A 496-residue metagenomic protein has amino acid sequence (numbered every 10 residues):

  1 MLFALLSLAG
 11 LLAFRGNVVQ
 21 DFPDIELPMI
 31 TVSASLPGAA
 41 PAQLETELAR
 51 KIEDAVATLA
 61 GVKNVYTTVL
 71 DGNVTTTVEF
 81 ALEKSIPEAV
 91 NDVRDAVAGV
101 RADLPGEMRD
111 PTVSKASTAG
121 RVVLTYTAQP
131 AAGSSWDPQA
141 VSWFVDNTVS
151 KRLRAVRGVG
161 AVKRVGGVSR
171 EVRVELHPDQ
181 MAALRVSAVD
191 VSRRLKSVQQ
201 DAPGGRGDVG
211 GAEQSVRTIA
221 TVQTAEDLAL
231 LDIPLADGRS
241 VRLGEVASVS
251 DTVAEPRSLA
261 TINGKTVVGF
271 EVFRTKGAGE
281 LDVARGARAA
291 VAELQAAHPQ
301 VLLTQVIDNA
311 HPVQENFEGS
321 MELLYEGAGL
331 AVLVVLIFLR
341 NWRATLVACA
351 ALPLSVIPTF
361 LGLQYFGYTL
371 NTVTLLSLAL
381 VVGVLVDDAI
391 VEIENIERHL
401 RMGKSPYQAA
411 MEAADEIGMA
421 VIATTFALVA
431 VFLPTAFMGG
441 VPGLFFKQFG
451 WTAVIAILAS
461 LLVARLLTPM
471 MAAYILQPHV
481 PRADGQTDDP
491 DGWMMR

Functional and structural regions predicted by a protein language model:
M1, Y407-M411, V441-K447, L466-R496: Interfacial helix-loop-helix hairpins and adjacent transmembrane helices of multi-pass alpha-helical membrane proteins
M1-G329, I337-F338, L370, L444: Membrane-proximal extracytoplasmic
G10-G16, D21, G329-R398, S405 (+2 more regions): Hydrophobic transmembrane alpha-helices and their membrane-interface caps in long multi-pass transport proteins
S35, E47, E79, F273 (+7 more regions): Hydrophobic alpha-helical transmembrane segments of multi-pass small-molecule transporters/permeases
V162, M181, E315, A344-V347 (+6 more regions): Alpha-helical transmembrane segments and their helix-entry boundary regions
V306, V313, F317, I393 (+2 more regions): Helix-loop junctions and hydrophobic alpha-helical segments within the transmembrane domains of large membrane
F317-Y325, V347-A350, L378, A414 (+3 more regions): Internal alpha-helical transmembrane segments of multi-pass membrane proteins, especially GPCRs
L333-F338, V356-V373, I422-A473: Hydrophobic, glycine/alanine-rich multi-pass transmembrane helices and their short helix-loop junctions in large
